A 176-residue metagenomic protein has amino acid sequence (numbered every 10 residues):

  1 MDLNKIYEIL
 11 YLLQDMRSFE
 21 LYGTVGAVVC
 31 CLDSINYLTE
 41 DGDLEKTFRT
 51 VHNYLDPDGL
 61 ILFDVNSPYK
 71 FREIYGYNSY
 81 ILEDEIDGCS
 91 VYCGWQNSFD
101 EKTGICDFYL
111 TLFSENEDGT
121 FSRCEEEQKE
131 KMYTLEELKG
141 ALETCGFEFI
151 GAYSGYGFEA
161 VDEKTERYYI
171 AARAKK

Functional and structural regions predicted by a protein language model:
M1-L3: Short alpha-helix adjacent to the SAM-binding motif of class I
K5-L21: Conserved SAM-binding strand-loop segment of SAM-dependent methyltransferases
V25, G104-C106, E163-Y168: A short, glycine/Asx- and small/polar-enriched loop/turn that sits immediately N-terminal to a beta-strand
V25-D43: A short SAM/SAH-binding and catalytic strip from SAM-dependent methyltransferases
E45-L60: A short glycine-rich, Lys/Arg-flanked "PGG" loop and its adjoining helix->strand segment in the class I
I61-L62, F149: A short hydrophobic/small-residue beta-strand
L62-K139: SAM-dependent methyltransferase
K129-K176: C-terminal lobe and adjacent flexible extensions of AdoMet/dcAdoMet transferase-like proteins
